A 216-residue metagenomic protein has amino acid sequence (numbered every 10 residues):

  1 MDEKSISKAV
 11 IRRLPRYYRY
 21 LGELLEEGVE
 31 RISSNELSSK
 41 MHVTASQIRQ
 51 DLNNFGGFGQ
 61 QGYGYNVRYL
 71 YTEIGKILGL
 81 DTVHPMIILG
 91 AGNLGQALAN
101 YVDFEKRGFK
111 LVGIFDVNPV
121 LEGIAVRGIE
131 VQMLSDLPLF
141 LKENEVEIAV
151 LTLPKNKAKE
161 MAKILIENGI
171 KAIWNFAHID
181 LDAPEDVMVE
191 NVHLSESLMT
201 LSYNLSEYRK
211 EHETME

Functional and structural regions predicted by a protein language model:
M1-E30: Extreme N-terminal segment that seeds HTH/winged-HTH DNA-binding domains in transcriptional regulators
G22-L25, I129-E216: Phosphate-bearing ligand-interacting subdomains that bind or position ATP/ADP/UDP/GDP/NAD(P) or nucleotide-linked
R31, N35, K40-V83: HTH-adjacent hinge/linker in prokaryotic transcriptional regulators
K76, N100, K163: Short, well-ordered alpha-helices that flank and scaffold nucleotide-derived cofactor binding pockets
G79-N118: Glycine-rich adenosine-cofactor-binding loop
L121-I124: A glycine-biased structural micro-motif
